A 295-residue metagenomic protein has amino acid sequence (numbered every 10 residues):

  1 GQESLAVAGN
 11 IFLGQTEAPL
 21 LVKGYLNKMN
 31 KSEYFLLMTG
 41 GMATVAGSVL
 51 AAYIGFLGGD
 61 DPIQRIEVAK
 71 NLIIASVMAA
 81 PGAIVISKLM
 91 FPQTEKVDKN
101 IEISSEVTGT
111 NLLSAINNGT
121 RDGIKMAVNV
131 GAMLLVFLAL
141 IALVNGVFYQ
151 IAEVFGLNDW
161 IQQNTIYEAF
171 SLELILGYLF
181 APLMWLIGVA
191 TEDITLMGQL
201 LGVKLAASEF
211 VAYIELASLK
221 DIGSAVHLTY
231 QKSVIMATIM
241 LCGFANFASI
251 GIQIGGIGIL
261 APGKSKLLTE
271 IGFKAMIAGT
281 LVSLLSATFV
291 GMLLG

Functional and structural regions predicted by a protein language model:
G1-L57, L112, G198-I277, L281-L285 (+1 more regions): Alpha-helical membrane segments and immediately flanking helix-loop junctions that form or couple to the substrate/ion
L26-M29, I54-V68, E106, A152-A169 (+2 more regions): Inter-helical loop and helix-membrane interface segments of multi-pass membrane transporters/permeases
M29-T39, V49-A52, F56-V97: Conserved, well-structured core segments that form the ligand-binding/active-site neighborhood of functional domains
G41, L72-V85, L157-A181, F273-L281: Small-residue-enriched core segments of transmembrane alpha-helices in multipass membrane transport and channel
A43-G55, A75-F91, M133-G146, F180-L183 (+2 more regions): Hydrophobic core segments of alpha-helical transmembrane domains in multi-pass membrane transport and ion-translocation
V77-M126: Long, contiguous bundles of hydrophobic transmembrane helices that form the permeation core of multi-pass
N111-V128, Y149-G156, Y167, A261-F273: Hydrophobic, small-residue-rich membrane helices and short re-entrant helix-turn-helix hairpins that build
I124-D221: Transmembrane helical segments that form the transport core of multi-pass membrane transport proteins
